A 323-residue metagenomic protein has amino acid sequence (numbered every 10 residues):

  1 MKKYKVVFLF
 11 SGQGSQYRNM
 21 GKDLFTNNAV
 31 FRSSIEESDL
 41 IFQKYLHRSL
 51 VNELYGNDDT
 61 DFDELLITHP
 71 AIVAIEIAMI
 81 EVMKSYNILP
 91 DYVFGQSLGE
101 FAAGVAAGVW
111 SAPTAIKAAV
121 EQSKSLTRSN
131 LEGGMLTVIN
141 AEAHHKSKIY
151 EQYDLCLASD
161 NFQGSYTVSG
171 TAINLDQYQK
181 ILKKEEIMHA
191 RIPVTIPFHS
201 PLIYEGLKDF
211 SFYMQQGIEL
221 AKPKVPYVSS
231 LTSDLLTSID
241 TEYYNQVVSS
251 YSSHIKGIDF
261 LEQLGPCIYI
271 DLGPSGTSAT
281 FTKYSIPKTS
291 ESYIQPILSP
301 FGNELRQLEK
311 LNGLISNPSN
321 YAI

Functional and structural regions predicted by a protein language model:
K2-K148, M188-P193, Y269-Y284, Y293-E304 (+1 more regions): FabD-like malonyl-/acyl-CoA
L65, A71-I72, I77-A78, I173 (+2 more regions): Conserved adenosine/adenylate-binding substructure
G95-S97, D160, T171: Conserved alpha/beta-hydrolase "nucleophile elbow" surrounding the catalytic nucleophile
T137, I187-L272, G276-F281, P300 (+1 more regions): Acyltransferase
E142, G170-D176: Helix N-cap motif at beta-to-alpha junctions
K148-Q152, L175-E186: Short amphipathic alpha-helices in soluble, non-transmembrane regions that often serve as interface/regulatory elements
D154-A158: A short linear hydrophobic-aromatic micro-motif
G164-G170: A generic structural motif
